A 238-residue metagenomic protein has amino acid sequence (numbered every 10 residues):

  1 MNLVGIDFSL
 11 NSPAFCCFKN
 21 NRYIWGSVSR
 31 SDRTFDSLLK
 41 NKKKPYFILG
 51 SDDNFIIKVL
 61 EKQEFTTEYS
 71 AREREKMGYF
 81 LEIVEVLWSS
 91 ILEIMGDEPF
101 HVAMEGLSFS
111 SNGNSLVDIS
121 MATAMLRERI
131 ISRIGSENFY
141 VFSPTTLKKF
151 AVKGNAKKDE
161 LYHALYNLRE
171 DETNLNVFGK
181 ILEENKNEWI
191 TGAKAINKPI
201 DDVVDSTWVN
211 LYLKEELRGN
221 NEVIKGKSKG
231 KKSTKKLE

Functional and structural regions predicted by a protein language model:
M1-E238: Phosphate- and other anionic-substrate recognition elements at nucleic-acid/protein interfaces
